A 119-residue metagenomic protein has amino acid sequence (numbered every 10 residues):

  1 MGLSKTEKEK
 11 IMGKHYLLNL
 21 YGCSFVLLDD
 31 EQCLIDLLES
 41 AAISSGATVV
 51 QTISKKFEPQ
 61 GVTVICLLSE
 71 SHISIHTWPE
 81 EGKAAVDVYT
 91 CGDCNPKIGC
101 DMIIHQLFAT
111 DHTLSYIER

Functional and structural regions predicted by a protein language model:
M1-R119: Polybasic/polar functional segments that serve as interface/processing modules
